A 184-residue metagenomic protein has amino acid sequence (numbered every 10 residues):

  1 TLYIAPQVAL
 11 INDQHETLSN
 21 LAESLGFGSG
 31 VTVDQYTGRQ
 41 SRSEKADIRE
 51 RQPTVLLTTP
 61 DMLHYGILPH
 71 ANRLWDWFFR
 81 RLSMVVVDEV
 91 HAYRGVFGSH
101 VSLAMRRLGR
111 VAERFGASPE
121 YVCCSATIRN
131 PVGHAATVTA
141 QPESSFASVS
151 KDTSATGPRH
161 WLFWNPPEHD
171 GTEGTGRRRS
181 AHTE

Functional and structural regions predicted by a protein language model:
T1-N20, A126-P131: Conserved Walker A/P-loop ATP-binding site and its immediately adjacent core in helicase/helicase-like ATPase domains
V8, V33-K45, P60-D61, Y65 (+1 more regions): Conserved helicase motor
L10-T37, L108, T137-S145: Conserved helix-turn-beta segment of the N-terminal RecA-like "Helicase ATP-binding" lobe in SF1/SF2 helicases
L25-S29, D47-R51, W75-R80, R110-A117 (+2 more regions): Conserved catalytic network of the ASCE P-loop NTPase/AAA+ motor domain
T32, Q52-V55, D61, R81-M84 (+1 more regions): Loop/turn-to-beta-strand initiation segments
R39-L56, V138: Conserved motor-coupling elements within RecA-like helicase/translocase cores
P60-F115: SF2 helicase catalytic motif II
E120, C124, I128-E184: Conserved interdomain linker/interface between the two RecA-like ATPase lobes of SF2 helicase motors
